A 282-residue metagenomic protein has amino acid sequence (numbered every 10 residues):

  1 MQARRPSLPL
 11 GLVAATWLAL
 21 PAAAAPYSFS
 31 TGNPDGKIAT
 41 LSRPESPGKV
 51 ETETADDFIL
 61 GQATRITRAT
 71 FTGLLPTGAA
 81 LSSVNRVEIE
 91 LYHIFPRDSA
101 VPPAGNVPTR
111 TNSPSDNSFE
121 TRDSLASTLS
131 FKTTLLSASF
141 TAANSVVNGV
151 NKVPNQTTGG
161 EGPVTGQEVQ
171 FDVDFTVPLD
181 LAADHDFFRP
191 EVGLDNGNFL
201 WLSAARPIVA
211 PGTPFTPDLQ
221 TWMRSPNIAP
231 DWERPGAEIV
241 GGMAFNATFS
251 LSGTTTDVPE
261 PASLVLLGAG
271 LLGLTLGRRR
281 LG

Functional and structural regions predicted by a protein language model:
M1-L10: Bacterial N-terminal signal peptides that target proteins for export
G11-A19: Bacterial N-terminal signal peptides
A22-S46, A104: Boundary/junction segments of secreted and surface-exposed precursor proteins
E51, L75, L81-T216: Aromatic- and Gly/Pro-enriched, solvent-exposed loop/edge beta-strand patches characteristic of beta-rich domains
G61-T70, A183-D184: Extended extracellular/luminal ectodomain segments enriched in beta-structured repeat modules
A205-D257: PGST-rich, cysteine-poor low-complexity/disordered linker and tail segments that act as flexible spacers
P259-G277: A short, hydrophobic C-terminal helix/tail in secreted or cell-surface proteins
R278-G282: Short, charged juxtamembrane terminal tails flanking transmembrane helices
